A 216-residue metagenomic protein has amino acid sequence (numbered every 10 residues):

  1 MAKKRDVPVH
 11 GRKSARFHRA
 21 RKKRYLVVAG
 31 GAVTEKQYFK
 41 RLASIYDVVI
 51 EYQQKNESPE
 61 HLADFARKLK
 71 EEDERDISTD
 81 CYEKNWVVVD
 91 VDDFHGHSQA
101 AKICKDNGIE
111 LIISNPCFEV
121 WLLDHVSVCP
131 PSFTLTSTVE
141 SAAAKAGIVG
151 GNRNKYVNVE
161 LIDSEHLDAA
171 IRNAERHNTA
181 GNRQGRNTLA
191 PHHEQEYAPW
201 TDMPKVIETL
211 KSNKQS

Functional and structural regions predicted by a protein language model:
A2-K4, P8-L26, K36, K40-Q53 (+2 more regions): C-terminal accessory helical subdomains adjacent to catalytic cores in phosphodiester- and nucleotide-handling enzymes
V28-G30: Short, glycine-rich nucleotide/cofactor-binding loops
A32-T34: Short, polar loop motifs at secondary-structure junctions
E51-D76: A broadly used, surface-exposed interaction patch
